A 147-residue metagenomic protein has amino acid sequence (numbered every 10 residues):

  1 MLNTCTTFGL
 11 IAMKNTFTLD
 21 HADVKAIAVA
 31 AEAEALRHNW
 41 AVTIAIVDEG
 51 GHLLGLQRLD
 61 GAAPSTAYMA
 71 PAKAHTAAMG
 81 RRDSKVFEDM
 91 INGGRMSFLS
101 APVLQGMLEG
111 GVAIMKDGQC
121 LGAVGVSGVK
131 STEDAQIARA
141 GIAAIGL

Functional and structural regions predicted by a protein language model:
L10-L147: Flexible, solvent-exposed loop/hinge segments and secondary-structure transition points
